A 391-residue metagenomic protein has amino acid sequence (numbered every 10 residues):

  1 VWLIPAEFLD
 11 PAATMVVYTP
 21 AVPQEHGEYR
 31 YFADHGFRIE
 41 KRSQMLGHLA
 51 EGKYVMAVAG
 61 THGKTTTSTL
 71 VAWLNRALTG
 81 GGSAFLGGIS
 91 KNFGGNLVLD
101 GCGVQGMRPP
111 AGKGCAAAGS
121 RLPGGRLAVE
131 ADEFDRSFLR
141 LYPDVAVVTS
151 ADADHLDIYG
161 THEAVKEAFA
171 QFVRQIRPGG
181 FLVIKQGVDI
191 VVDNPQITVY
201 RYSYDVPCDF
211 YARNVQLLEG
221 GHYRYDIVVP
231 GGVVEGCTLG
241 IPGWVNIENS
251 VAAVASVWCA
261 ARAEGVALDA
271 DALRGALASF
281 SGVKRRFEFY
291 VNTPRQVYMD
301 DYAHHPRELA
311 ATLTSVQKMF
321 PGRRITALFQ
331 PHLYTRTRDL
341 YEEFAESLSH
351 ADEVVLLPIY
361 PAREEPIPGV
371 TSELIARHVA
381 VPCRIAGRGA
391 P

Functional and structural regions predicted by a protein language model:
W2-A12, G387-P391: Short acidic low-complexity segments
L3, E40-G47, F85-G88, K185-Q186 (+4 more regions): Beta-strand->loop->alpha-helix junctions that form or flank phosphate-binding loops in nucleotide-handling enzymes
E7-P11, P20-Q186, I190-T198, V251-A260 (+2 more regions): Phosphate-binding loop of NTP-binding sites
Y31-A33, F37, A164, F172-G180 (+2 more regions): P-loop/Walker A phosphate-binding loop and immediately adjacent motor/lid segment at beta-alpha junctions
L139, G220, Y225, P230-E353 (+1 more regions): Nucleotide phosphate-binding/pyrophosphate-handling subdomain across enzymes that bind or process nucleotide phosphates
D154-Y159, T335-R336, Y360-P366: A short acidic, helix-capping loop that chelates divalent metal ions and anchors anionic groups
F181-Q186, T326-F329, H350-P361: Short internal beta-strands
G221, F344-P391: C-terminal helical cap/extension that packs against the catalytic core of soluble nucleotide-cofactor enzymes
